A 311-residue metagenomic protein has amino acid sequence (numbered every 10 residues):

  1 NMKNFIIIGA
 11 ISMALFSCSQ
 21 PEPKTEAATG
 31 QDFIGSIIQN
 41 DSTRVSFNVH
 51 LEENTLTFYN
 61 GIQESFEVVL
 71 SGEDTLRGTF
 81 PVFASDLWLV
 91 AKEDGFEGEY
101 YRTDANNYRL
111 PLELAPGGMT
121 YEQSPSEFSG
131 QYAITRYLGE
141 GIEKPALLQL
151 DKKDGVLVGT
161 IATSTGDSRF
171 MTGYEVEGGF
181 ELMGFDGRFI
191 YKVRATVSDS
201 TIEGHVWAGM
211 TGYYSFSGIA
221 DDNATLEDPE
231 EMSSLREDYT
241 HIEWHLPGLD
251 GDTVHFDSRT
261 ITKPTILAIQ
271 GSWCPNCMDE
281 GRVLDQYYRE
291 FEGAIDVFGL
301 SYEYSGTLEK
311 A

Functional and structural regions predicted by a protein language model:
N1-F5: Positively charged n-region of N-terminal signal peptides that target proteins for export
L15-S17: C-terminal motif of bacterial Sec signal peptides marking the signal peptidase cleavage site
S19-P21: Bacterial signal peptide processing site
A27-K92, Q123-V197: Central antiparallel beta-sheet cores of small beta-barrel/beta-sandwich binding domains
G95-E122, G204-E230: Short, structured interface segments
D221-D257: N-terminal "domain-start" segment that seeds a small globular fold
V254-D279, L284, V297-F298: Short active-site neighborhood of thiol/selenol oxidoreductases, capturing the structured segment around
D279-A311: Structural microenvironment flanking redox-active thiols in thiol-disulfide oxidoreductases
